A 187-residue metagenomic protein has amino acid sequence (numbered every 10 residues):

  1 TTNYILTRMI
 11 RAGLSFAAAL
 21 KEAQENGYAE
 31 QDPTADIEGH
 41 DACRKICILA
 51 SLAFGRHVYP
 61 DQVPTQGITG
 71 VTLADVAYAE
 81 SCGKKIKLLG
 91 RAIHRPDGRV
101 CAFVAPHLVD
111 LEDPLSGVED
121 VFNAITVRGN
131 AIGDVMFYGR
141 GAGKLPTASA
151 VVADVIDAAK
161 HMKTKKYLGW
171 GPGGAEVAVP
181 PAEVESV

Functional and structural regions predicted by a protein language model:
T1, A42, T147-A150: Catalytic-loop motifs flanking and including active-site residues across diverse enzymes
T1-N3, L20-E22, N26, T164 (+1 more regions): Internal, active-site/partner-interface "lid" segment
T2-G13, R44-V58, D154: Oxidoreductase and adenylate-handling cofactor-binding alpha/beta cores
L6-I10, D75, G139, S149: Short acidic, glycine/serine/threonine-rich loops at helix termini
A18-G117, F122-A124: Substrate-binding/catalytic subdomain of NAD(P)-dependent oxidoreductase enzymes
G129, V135-F137, A158: C-terminal transmembrane helices and immediately adjacent loops/tails of multi-pass membrane transport proteins
G133-V135, G139-L145: Glycine-rich phosphate/pyrophosphate-binding beta-alpha loops
A150, V155-V187: A conserved regulatory-domain signal marking ACT and ACT-like small-molecule sensing domains and adjacent regulatory
